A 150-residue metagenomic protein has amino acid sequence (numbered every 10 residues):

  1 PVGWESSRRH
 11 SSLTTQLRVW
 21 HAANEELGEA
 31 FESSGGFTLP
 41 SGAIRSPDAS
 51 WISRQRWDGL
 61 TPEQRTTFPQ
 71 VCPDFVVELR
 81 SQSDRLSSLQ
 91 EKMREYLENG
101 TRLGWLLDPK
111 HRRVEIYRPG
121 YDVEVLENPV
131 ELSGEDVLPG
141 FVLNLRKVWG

Functional and structural regions predicted by a protein language model:
P1-G150: Gly/Pro/Ser/Thr-rich low-complexity, intrinsically disordered segments predominantly at protein N-termini
